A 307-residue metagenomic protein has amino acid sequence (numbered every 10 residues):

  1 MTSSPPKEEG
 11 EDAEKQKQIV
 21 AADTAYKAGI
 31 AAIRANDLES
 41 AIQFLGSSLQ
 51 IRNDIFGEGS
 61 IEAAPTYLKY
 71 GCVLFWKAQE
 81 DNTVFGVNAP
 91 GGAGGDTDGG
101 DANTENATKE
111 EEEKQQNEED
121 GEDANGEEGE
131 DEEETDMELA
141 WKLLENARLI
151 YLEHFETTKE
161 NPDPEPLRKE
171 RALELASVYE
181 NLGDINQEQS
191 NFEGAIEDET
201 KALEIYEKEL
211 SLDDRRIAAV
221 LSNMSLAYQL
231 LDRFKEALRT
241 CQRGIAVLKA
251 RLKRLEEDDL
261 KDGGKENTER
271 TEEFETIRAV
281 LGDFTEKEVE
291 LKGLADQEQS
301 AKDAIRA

Functional and structural regions predicted by a protein language model:
L49-R52, R148-L149, E156, L203-K208 (+1 more regions): Amphipathic alpha-helical segments of tetratricopeptide repeats
G57-A63, K159, E165-A172, S211-A218 (+1 more regions): Helix N-cap/loop-to-helix boundary motif
W76-K142, N146, E153, K159-E165 (+1 more regions): Short coil/linker segments at helix-helix boundaries
